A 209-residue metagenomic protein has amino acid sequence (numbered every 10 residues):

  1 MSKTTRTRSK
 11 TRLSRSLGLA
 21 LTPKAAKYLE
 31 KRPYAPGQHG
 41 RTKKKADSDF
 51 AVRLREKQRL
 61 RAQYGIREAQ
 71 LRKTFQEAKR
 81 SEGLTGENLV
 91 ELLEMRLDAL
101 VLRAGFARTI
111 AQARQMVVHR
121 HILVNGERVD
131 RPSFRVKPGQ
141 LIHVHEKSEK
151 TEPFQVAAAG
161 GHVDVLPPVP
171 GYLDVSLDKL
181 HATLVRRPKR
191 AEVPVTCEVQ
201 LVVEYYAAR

Functional and structural regions predicted by a protein language model:
M1-A104, R131-R209: Ferredoxin-like alpha/beta domains used as RNA- or RNAP-binding modules
R103, V118-H119: Short, intrinsically disordered, mixed-charge
A107-I110: Beta-rich strand-turn-strand
Q112-R114, E204: Short, hydrophobic/aromatic-rich beta-strand segments within well-structured domains
M116-V117, V136: Short, well-ordered loop/turn sites that connect or cap secondary structure elements
